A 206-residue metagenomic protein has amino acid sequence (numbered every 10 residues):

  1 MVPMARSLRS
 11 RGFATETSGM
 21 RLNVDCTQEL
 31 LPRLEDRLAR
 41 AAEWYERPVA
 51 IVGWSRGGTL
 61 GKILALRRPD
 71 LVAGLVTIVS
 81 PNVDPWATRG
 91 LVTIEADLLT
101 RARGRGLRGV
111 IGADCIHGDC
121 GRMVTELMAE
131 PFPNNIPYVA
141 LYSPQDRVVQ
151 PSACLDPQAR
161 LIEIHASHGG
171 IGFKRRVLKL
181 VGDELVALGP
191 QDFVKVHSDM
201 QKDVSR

Functional and structural regions predicted by a protein language model:
V2-A5, P151: Short, surface-exposed alpha-helical segments at coil->helix boundaries
P3, A14-S18, T27-L127: Serine-dependent carboxylesterase/thioesterase catalytic core of lipase-like alpha/beta-hydrolase/SGNH enzymes
L8-R9: Hydrophobic alpha-helical packing residues
L31-E35, K174-G182: Short, amphipathic alpha-helical "lid/cap" segments that border enzyme active or binding sites
R37, A41, L180-D192: C-terminal alpha-helix
P81-V149, P157-S167, I171-G172, V177 (+1 more regions): The alpha/beta-hydrolase serine catalytic core
P190-R206: Alpha/beta-hydrolase-fold serine-hydrolase catalytic core, especially in secreted/extracellular enzymes
